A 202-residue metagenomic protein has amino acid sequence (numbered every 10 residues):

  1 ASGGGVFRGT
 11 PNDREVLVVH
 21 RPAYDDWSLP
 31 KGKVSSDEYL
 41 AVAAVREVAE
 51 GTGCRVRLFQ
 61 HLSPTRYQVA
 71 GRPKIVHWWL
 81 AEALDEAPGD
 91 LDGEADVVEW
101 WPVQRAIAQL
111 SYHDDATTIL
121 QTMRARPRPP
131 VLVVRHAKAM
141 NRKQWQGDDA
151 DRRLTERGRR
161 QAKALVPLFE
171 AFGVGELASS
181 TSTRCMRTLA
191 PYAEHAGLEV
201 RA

Functional and structural regions predicted by a protein language model:
A1-L17, P130-L132: Conserved N-terminal beta-strand and adjoining loop/helix that marks the start of the Nudix/MutT-like hydrolase domain
V6-N12, A23-Y24, H136-A139: Short polar catalytic/cofactor-binding loops
N12-R55, Q144-R152: Conserved Nudix-box catalytic region and its N-terminal flanking loop in Nudix hydrolases and closely related
E15, R55-R57, I75, E94 (+1 more regions): Short loop/turn motifs at secondary-structure junctions
C54-P64, L198-A202: A short coil-to-beta-strand element that immediately follows conserved catalytic motifs
P64-P88, E99: Active-site-adjacent beta-strand/loop module that shapes the phosphate/pyrophosphate-binding cleft
W78, P88-A125: NUDIX/MutT-family hydrolases
R128-A202: Active-site-proximal alpha-helix that buttresses catalytic centers in soluble enzyme cores
